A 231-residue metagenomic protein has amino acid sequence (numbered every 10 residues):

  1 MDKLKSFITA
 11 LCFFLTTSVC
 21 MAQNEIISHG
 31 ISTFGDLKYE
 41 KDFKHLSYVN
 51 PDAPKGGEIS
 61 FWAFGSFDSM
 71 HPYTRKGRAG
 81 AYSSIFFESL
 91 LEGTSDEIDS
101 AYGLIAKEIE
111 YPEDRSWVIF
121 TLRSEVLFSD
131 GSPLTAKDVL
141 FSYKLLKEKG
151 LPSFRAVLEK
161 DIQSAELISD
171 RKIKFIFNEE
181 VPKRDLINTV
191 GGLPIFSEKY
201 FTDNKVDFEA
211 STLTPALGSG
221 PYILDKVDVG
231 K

Functional and structural regions predicted by a protein language model:
M1-I8: Bacterial N-terminal signal peptides that target proteins for export
T9-S18: Bacterial N-terminal signal peptides
S18-M21, I223-K231: Short, intrinsically disordered, charge-balanced linker/junction segments flanking boundaries in proteins
Q23-D114, K144, D203-N204, T214-D225: N-terminal lobe/hinge region of extracytoplasmic solute-binding protein
V49-P54, R75-Y82, E108-P152, I168 (+1 more regions): Aromatic- and charge-enriched surface segment that lines or borders ligand/interaction sites
G65-S69, S116, E125-L127, L146-K149 (+2 more regions): Solvent-exposed loop/turn segments at secondary-structure junctions within structured extracellular/periplasmic domains
H71-T74, S132, D185-T189: Short, solvent-exposed loop/turn and secondary-structure capping segments
T121, A156-T202, P221-I223, D228: Surface-exposed binding/hinge segments that line and control ligand-binding clefts or catalytic entry sites
